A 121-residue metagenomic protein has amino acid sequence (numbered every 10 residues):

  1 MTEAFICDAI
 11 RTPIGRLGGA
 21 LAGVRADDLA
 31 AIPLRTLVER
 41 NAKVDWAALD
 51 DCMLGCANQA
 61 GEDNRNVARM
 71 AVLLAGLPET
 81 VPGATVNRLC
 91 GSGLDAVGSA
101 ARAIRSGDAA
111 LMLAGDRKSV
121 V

Functional and structural regions predicted by a protein language model:
M1-V24, T36: Condensing-enzyme catalytic core mediating Claisen C-C bond formation in acyl metabolism
I6-C7, L54, P82, L113-G115: General beta-strand structural signal in soluble alpha/beta enzymes
V24, C56-A110: Conserved catalytic cysteine-centered active-site region of acyl-thioester-dependent Claisen-condensing enzymes
A26-A42, V67-A71, A96: Short, well-ordered amphipathic alpha-helical segments that serve as non-catalytic structural scaffolds within diverse
R35-A48, G76-E79: Signal peptide-proximal N-terminal region of secreted/periplasmic/extracellular or secretory-lumen proteins
A47-G55: Short glycine-rich phosphate-binding loop at a beta-alpha junction
K118-V121: Conserved small/polar residues in nucleotide/adenosyl-binding loops
